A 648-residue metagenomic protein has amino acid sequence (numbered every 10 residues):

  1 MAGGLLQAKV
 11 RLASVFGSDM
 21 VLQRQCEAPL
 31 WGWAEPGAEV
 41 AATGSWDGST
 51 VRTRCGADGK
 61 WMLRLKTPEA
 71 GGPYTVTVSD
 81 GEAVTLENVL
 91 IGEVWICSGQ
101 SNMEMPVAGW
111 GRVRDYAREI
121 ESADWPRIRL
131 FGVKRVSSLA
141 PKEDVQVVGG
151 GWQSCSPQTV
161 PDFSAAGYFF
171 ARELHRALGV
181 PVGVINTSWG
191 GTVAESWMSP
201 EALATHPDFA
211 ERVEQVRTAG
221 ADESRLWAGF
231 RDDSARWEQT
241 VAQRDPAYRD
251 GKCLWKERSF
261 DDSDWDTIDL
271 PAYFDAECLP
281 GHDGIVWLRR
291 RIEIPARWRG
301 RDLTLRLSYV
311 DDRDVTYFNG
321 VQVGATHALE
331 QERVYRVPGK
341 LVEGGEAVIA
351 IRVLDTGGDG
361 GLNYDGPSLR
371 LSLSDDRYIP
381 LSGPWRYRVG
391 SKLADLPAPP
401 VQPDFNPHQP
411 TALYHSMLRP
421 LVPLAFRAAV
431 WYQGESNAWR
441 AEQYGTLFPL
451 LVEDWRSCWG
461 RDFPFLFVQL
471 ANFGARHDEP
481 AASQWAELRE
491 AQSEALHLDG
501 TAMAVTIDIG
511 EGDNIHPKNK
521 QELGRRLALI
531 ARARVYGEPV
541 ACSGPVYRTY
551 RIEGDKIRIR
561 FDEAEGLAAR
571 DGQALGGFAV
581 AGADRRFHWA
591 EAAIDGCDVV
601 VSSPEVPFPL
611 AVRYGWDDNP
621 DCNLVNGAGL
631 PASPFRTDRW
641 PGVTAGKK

Functional and structural regions predicted by a protein language model:
Q7-P36, E87-C97, E104, D269-H282 (+2 more regions): Non-catalytic, glycine-rich low-complexity segments
K9, V15-I91, D359: Ser/Thr-rich low-complexity repeats and stalk/linker segments
W31, W265, I292-G320, I349-V353: Aromatic-lined ligand-binding clefts that engage carbohydrates, nucleic acids, or primary amines
D47-A70, Y309, T316-S368: Beta-strand-rich ligand-recognition modules
G71-G81, V348-I351, L610-W616: Short, aromatic- and glycine-rich surface loops/edge beta-strands on solvent-exposed regions
V84-S154, I185-F274, E346-R419, L424: An acidic-aromatic loop/edge-strand motif
L226-L270, R489-G576: Catalytic cores of secreted or luminal carbohydrate-active enzymes
R558, E563-K648: C-terminal beta-sandwich/jelly-roll accessory domains of carbohydrate-active enzymes
